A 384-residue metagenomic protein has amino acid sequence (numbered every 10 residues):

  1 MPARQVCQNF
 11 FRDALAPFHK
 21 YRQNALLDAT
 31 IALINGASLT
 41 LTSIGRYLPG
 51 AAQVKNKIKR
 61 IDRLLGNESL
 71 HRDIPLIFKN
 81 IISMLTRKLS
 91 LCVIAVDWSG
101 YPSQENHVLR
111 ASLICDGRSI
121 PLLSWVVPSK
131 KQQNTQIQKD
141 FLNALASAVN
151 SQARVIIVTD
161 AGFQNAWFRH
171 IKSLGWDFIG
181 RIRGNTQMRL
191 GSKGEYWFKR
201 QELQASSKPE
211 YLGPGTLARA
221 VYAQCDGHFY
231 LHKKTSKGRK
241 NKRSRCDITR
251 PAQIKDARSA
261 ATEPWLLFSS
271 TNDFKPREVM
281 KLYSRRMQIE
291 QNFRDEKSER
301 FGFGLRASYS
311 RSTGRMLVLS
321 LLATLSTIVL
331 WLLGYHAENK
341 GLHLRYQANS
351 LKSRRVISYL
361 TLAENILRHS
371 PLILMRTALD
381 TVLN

Functional and structural regions predicted by a protein language model:
M1-S38, I77, L89-S90, S103 (+1 more regions): Single, function-defining residue in the core of a domain
K20-E68, S119: Short, positively charged, Gly/Tyr-enriched micro-motifs that form contact patches at catalytic or ligand/partner
D28-A32, Y47, N80-S83, A95-S99 (+1 more regions): Short secondary-structure capping/turn segments at boundaries of alpha-helices and beta-strands
S43, R60, A95, R110 (+3 more regions): Generic structural signal for residues positioned in beta-strands
G50-P75, T235-T249: Short N-terminal secondary-structure initiator segments
I58-G117: Active-site-proximal, Lys/Arg-enriched surface segment that forms a nucleic-acid-binding/basic interface patch
